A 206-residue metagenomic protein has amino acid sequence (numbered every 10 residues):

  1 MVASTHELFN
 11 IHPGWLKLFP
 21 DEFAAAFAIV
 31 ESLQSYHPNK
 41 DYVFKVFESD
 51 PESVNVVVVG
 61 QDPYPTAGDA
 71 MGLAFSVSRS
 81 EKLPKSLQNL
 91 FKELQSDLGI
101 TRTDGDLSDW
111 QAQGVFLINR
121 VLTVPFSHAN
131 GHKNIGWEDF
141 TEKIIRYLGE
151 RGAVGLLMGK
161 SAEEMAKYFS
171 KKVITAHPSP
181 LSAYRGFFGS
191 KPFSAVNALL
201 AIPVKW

Functional and structural regions predicted by a protein language model:
M1-E7: Short, Lys/Arg-enriched, disordered terminal segments
N10-L156, S161-M165, K171-I174, P180-A183 (+1 more regions): A polyanion-binding, active-site-adjacent surface
A198-W206: Charged phosphate-binding loop/patch that engages nucleotide di/tri-phosphates or the phosphate backbone of nucleic
